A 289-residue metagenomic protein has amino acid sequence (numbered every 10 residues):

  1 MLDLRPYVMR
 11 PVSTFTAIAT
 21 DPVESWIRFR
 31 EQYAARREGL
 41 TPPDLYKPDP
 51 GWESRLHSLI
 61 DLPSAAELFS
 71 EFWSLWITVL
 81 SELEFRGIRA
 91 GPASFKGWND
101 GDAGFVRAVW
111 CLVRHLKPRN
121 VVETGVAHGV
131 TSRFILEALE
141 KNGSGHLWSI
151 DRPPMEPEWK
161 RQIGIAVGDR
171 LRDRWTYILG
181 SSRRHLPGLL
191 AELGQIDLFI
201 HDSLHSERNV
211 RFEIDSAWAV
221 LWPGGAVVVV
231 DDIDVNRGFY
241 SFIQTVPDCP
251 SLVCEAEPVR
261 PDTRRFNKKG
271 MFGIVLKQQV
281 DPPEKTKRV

Functional and structural regions predicted by a protein language model:
L2-W73: N-terminal auxiliary segments of SAM/dcSAM-dependent transferases
L4-Y7, P11, F95-V289: S-adenosylmethionine/decaboxylated-SAM
V12, E38, G51, S74-I77 (+4 more regions): Short linear sequence elements within intrinsically disordered, low-complexity coil regions
A19, L45, A65-F69, G91 (+3 more regions): Intrinsically disordered, low-complexity regions enriched in Ser/Pro/Gly/Gln/His and often acidic
D21, L62-A65, F69, E82 (+3 more regions): Polar helix-capping/helix-linker motif
Q32, L59, E71, L75 (+3 more regions): Residues that form generic nucleotide/phosphate-binding pockets
P50-P63, I77-R89, R161-G168, L189-G194: Short charge-dense sequence patches
P63-A103, R114-H115: Class I SAM-dependent transferase core
